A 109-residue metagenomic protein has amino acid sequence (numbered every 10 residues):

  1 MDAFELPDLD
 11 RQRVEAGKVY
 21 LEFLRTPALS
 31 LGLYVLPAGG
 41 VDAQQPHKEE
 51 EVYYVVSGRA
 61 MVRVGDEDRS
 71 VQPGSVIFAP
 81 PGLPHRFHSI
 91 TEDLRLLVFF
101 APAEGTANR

Functional and structural regions predicted by a protein language model:
M1-L33, A43, R109: A short, N-terminal "cap"/entry segment at the start of jelly-roll beta-barrel domains of the cupin/DSBH fold
P27, R63-E67, I90: Short strand-coil-strand connectors
A28, A38-E49: Short beta-strand/loop turn elements enriched in aromatics
L31-L33, V62, L96: Short hydrophobic/aromatic-rich beta-strand segments that constitute the beta-sheet cores of beta-sandwich/beta-barrel
V35-L36, H47-V62: Short, conserved beta-strand element in jelly-roll/cupin
V52, R59-M61, D68, P84 (+1 more regions): Structural motif
E67-P81: Short acidic-glycine-tyrosine-enriched beta hairpin
P81-T106: Ligand-binding loop in jelly-roll beta-barrel domains
